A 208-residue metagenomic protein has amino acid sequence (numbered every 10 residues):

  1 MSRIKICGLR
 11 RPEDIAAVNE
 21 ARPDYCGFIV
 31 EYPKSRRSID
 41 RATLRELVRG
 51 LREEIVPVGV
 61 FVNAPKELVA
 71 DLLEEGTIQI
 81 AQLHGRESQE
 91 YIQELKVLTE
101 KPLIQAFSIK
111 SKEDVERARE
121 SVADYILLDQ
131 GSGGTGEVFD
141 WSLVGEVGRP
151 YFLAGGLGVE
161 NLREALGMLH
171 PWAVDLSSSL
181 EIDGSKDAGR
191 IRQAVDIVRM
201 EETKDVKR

Functional and structural regions predicted by a protein language model:
M1-R208: Conserved N-terminal beta1-alpha1 strand-loop-helix module at the mouth
